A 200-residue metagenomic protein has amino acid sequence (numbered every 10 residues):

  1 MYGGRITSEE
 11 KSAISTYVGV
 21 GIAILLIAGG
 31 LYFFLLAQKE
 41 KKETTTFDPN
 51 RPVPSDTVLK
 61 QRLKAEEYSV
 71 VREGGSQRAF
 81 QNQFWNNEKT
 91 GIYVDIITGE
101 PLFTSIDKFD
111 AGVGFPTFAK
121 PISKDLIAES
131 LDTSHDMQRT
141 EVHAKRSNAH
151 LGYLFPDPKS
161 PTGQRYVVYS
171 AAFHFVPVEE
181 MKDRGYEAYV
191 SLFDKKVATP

Functional and structural regions predicted by a protein language model:
M1-A13: N-terminal Lys/Arg-rich, disordered targeting/topogenic segments
S15-V18, H135: Intrinsically disordered, low-complexity serine/threonine-rich segments
V18, T44-T46, E66, S105: Short, charged low-complexity linear motifs
V18-L35: Hydrophobic alpha-helical membrane-insertion segments, chiefly the h-region of N-terminal signal peptides
L35-R51: Ser/Thr/Pro/Gly-rich low-complexity linker/stalk segments immediately outside membranes or between
P52-P54, A79: N-terminal amphipathic, basic helical "cap/leader" segment at the start of enzyme domains
K60-R62, E66-V94, E100-P200: A short Gly-Trp-Pro
